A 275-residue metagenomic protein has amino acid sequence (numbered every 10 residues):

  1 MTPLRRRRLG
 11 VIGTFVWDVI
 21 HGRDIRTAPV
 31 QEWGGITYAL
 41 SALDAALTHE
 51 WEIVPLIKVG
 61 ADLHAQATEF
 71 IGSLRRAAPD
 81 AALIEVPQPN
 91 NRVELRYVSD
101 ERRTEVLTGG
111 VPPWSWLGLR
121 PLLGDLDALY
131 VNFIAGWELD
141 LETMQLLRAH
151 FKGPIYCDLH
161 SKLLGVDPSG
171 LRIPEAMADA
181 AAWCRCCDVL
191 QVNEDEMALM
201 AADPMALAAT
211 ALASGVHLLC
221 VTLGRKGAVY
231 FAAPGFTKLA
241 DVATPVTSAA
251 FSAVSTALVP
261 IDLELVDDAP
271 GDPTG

Functional and structural regions predicted by a protein language model:
P3-L4, L123, L146-K152, A181-C186 (+1 more regions): Short, conserved loop/helix-junction motifs that constitute active-site signature segments in enzyme catalytic cores
R5-L9, W17-V30, A45-F133, W137 (+1 more regions): Conserved N-terminal subdomain of the carbohydrate kinase-like
T14, W33-G34, T222-R225, T274-G275: A short acidic Gly-Thr/Ser loop motif
D18-T27, L258-P270: Glycine/charged-rich beta-loop-alpha catalytic/anionic-binding loops adjacent to active sites
I36-A42: Short amphipathic alpha-helix
V54-V59, Y156-H160, Q191-E194: Short internal beta-strands
L129-N132, C157, Q191-V192, V221: Redox-cofactor binding/interface segments in oxidoreductases and associated redox assembly factors
L163-V259, L263-V266: Conserved phosphate/ATP/ADP-binding segment of small-molecule kinases
